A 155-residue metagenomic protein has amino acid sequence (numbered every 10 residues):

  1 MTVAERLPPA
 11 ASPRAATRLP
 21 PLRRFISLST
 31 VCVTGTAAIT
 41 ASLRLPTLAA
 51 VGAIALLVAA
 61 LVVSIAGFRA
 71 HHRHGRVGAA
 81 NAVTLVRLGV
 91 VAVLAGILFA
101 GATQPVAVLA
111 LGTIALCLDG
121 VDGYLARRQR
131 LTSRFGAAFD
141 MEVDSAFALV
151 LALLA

Functional and structural regions predicted by a protein language model:
M1-L109: Topogenic membrane-insertion module of multi-pass membrane proteins
A92-F99, F147-A155: Membrane-interfacial alpha-helical segments at the cytosolic side of multi-pass membrane proteins
F99-Q104, A137, M141-E142, A155: Generic preference for flexible, low-structure residues
L111-V150: Acidic (Asp/Glu-rich) catalytic motifs at the cytosolic membrane interface
